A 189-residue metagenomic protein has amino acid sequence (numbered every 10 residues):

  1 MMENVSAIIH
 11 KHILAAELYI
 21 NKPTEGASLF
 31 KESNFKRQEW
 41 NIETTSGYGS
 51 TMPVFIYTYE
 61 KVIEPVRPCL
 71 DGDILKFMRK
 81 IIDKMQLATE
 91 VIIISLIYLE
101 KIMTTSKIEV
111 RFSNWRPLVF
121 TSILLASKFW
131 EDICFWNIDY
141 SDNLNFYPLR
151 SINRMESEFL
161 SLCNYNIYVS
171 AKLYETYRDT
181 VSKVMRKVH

Functional and structural regions predicted by a protein language model:
M1-E90, I94, K101-I108, N153 (+2 more regions): Acidic, Ser/Thr/Pro-rich regulatory low-complexity segments at or just upstream of the first helical elements of major
R79-K80, I93-K101, R116-F129: Contiguous, well-ordered alpha-helical segments that form the cores/surfaces of helical PPI scaffolds
N114-T121, L125-A126, W130-N164, Y168-A171: Alpha-helical bundle/repeat cores within regulatory domains of eukaryotic proteins
